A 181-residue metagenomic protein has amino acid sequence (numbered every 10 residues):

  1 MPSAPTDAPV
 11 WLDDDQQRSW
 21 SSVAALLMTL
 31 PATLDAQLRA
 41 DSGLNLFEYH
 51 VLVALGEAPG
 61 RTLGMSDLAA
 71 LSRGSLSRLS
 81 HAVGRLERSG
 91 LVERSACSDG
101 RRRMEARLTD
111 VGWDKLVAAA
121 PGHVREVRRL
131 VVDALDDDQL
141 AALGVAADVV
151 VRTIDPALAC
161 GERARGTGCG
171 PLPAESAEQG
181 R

Functional and structural regions predicted by a protein language model:
M1-D14, D137-R181: C-terminal regulatory/oligomerization modules of transcriptional regulators
P2-A8, G84-A142: Charged, amphipathic alpha-helical coiled-coil/dimerization segments
L12-D15, L44, L63, L108 (+1 more regions): Alpha-helical hairpin
L12-T33, L46-A54: Conserved N-terminal beta-strand and adjoining loop/helix that marks the start of the Nudix/MutT-like hydrolase domain
Q17-A24, M28, R73, W113 (+2 more regions): Short amphipathic alpha-helical segments with heptad-repeat character
L30, L34, S72, K115-A134 (+1 more regions): Alpha-helical linker/hinge and terminal dimerization helices associated with HTH transcriptional regulators
A32-S75: N-terminal helix-turn-helix DNA-binding core of bacterial DNA-binding proteins
